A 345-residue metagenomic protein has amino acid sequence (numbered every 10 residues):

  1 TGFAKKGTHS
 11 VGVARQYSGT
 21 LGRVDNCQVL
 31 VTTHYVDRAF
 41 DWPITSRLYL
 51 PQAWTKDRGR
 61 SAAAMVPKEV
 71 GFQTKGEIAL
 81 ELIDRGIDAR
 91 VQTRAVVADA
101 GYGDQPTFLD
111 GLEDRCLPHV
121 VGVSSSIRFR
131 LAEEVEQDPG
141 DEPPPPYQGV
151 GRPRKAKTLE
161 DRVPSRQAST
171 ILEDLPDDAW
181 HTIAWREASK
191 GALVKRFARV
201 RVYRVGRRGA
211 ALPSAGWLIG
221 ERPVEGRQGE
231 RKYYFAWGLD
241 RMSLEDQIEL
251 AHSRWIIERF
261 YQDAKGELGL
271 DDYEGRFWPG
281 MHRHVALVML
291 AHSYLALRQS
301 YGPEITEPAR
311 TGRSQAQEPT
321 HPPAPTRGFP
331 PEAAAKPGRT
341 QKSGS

Functional and structural regions predicted by a protein language model:
T1-V97, G101-V121, S125-R128, E142-V150 (+4 more regions): Conserved, well-structured functional cores that handle cations and Mg-NTP chemistry
G2-F3, V224-E225, L239-R241: Short, glycine-/Ser/Thr-/acidic-enriched flexible segments
G7-T8, Y261-L268: Active-site-adjacent bridging/hinge elements
C27, K232, E245, H284-V288: Non-catalytic, well-ordered alpha-helical scaffold segments
R60-S61, K68-V70, D84, A132 (+4 more regions): A short, flexible helix-boundary coil/loop motif
E230-W255: Extended, non-catalytic structural segments that build the interaction scaffolds of large macromolecular assemblies
D246, I257-D263, S300-G302: Extended hydrophobic-aromatic, low-complexity segments
W255-Q262, V288, H292: Feature representing long, continuous alpha-helical segments
